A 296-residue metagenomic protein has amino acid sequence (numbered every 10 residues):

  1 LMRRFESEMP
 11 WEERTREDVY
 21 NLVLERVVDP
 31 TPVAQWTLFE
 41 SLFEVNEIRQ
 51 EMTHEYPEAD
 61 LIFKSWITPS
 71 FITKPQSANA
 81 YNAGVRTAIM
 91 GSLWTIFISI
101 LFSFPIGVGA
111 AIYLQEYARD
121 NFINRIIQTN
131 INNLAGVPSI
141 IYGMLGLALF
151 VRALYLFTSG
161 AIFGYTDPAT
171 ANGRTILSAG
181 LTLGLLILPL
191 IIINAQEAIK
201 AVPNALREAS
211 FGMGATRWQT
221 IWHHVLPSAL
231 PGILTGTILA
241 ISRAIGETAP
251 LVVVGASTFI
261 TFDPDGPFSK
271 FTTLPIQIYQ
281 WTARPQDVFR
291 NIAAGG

Functional and structural regions predicted by a protein language model:
L1-Y81: Membrane-topology segments of multi-pass transport proteins
W66-A83, A118, Y142-L185, A256 (+1 more regions): Membrane-interfacial helix termini and adjacent extracytoplasmic/periplasmic loops of multi-pass transporters
N79, A83, V252-G296: Interhelical loop and adjacent transmembrane-helix boundary motif in polytopic membrane transport permeases
A83-I112, T237: Transmembrane alpha-helix signature in integral membrane proteins
I106-G146, I193-N194: Cytoplasmic-entry segments and transmembrane alpha-helices of multi-pass inner-membrane transporters
Y113-L114, N121, Q128, A169-G212 (+3 more regions): Membrane-cytosol interface at the C-terminal ends of specific transmembrane alpha-helices in multi-pass membrane
N130-V137, F150, G180-I191, A195 (+2 more regions): Hydrophobic transmembrane alpha-helices
